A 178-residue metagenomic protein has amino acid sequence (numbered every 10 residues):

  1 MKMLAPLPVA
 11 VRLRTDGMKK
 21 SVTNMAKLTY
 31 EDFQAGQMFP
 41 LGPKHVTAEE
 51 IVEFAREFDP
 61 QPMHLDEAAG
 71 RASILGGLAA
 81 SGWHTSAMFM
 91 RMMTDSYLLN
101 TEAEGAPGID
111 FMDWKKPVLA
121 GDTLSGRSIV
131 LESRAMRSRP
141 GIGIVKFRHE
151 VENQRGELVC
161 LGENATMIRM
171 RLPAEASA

Functional and structural regions predicted by a protein language model:
M1-T23: N-terminal amphipathic/basic-hydrophobic helices that include classical n-h-c signal peptides and signal-anchor
A5, F39-G42, K116: Hydrophobic alpha-helix-in-membranes signature
P6, A10-L13, A72-S73, R137-R139 (+1 more regions): Compositionally biased, low-complexity repeat tracts
M18-A35, W114-A178: HotDog/MaoC-like acyl-thioester-processing domains
K19-G108, R171-A178: Hot-dog-fold acyl-thioester-processing enzymes
D110-M112: Conserved interaction-surface patches within small, structured recognition/assembly domains
